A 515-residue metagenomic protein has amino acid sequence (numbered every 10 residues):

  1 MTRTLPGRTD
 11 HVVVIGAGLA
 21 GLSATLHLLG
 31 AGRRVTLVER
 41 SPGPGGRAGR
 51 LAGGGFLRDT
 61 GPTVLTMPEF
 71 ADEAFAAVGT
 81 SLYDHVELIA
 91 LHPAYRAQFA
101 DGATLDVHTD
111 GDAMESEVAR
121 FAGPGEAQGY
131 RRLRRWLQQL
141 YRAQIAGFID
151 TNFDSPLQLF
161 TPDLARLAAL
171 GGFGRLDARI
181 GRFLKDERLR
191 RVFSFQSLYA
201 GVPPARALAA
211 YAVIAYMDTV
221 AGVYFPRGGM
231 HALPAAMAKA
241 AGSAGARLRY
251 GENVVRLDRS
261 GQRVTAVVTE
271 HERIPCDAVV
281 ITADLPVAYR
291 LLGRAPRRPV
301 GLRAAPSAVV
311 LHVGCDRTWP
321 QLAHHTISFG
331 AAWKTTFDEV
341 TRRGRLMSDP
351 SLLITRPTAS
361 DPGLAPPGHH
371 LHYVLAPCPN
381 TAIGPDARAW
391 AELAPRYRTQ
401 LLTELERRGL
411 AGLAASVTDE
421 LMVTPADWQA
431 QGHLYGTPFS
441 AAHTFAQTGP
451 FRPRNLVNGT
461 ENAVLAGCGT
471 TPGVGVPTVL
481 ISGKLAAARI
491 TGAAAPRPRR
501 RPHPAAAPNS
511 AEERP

Functional and structural regions predicted by a protein language model:
M1-V12, A31, T444-F451, A494-P515: Extreme N-terminal leader/targeting segments of oxidoreductases
L5-A143: N-terminal glycine-rich phosphate/pyrophosphate-binding loop and immediately adjacent elements
A100-L208: Rossmann-like flavin
A165-L176, D218-K239, A389-Y397: Short beta-strand to alpha-helix junction loop
D186-A200, M347-L353, A411-P472: A glycine-rich dinucleotide-binding beta-alpha-beta segment and adjacent secondary-structure elements that constitute
V213-V264: Helical element adjacent to the flavin cofactor pocket in flavoenzyme catalytic cores
V255-P366, A506-P508, R514: Mid-domain catalytic core of redox enzymes that form a hydrophobic substrate pocket/lid adjacent to a catalytic redox
D316-Q429: C-terminal segments that line or cap access tunnels to active or ligand-binding sites in enzymes and enzyme-associated
